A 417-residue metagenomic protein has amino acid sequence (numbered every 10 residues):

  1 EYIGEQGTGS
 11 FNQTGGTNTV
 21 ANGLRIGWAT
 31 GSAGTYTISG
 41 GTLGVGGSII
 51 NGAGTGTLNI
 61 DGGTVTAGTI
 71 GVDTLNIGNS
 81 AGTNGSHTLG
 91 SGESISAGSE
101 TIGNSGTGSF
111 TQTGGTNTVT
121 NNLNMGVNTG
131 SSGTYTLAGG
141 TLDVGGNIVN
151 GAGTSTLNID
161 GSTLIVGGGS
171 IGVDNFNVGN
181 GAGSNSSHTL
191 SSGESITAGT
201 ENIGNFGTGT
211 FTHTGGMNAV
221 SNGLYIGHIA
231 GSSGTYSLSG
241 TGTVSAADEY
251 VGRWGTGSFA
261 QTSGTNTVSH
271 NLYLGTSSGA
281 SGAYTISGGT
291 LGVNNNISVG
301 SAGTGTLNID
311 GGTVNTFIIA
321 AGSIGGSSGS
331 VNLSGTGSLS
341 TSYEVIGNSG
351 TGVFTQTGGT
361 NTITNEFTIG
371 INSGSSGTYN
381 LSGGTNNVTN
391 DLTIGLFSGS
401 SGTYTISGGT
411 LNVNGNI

Functional and structural regions predicted by a protein language model:
Y2-I417: Extracellular beta-strand-rich, repetitive "passenger/adhesive" scaffolds that bind or process carbohydrates
